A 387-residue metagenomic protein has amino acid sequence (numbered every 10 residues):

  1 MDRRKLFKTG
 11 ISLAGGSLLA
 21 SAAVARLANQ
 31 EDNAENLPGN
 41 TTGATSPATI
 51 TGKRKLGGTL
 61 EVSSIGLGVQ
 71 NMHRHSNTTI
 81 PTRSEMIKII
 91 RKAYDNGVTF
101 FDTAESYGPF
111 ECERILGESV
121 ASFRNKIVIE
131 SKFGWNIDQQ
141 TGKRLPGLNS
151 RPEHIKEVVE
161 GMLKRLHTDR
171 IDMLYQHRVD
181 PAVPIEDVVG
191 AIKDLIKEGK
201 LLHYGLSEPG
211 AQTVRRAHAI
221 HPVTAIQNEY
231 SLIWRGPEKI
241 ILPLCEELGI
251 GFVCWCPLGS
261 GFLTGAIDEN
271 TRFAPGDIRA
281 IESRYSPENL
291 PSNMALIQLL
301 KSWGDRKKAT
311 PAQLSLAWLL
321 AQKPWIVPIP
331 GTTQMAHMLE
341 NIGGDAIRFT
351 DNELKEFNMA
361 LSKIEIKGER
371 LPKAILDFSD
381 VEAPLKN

Functional and structural regions predicted by a protein language model:
D2-V128, N387: N-terminal binding-site loop/beta-alpha segment at the start of enzyme catalytic domains that lines or forms
R4-K5, G43, V183-I364, F378-P384: Beta/alpha (TIM)-barrel catalytic core signal, keyed to glycine-rich beta->alpha loops juxtaposed to Asp/Glu that bind
S64-G66, F100, K126-E130, R170-M173 (+4 more regions): Structural preference for beta-strand elements that scaffold enzyme active sites
Q70-M72, S106, K132-N136, Q176-V179 (+3 more regions): Active-site beta-loop-alpha junctions enriched in small/polar residues
I80-K92, R151-K164: Short, acidic/polar
A104-E113, D180-P184, L232-G236: Acidic-and-aromatic substrate-binding clefts and catalytic sites of carbohydrate-active enzymes
D138-N149: Surface-exposed, active-site-proximal loop segments in enzymatic domains
K164-D180: Active-site groove signature of glycoside hydrolases
